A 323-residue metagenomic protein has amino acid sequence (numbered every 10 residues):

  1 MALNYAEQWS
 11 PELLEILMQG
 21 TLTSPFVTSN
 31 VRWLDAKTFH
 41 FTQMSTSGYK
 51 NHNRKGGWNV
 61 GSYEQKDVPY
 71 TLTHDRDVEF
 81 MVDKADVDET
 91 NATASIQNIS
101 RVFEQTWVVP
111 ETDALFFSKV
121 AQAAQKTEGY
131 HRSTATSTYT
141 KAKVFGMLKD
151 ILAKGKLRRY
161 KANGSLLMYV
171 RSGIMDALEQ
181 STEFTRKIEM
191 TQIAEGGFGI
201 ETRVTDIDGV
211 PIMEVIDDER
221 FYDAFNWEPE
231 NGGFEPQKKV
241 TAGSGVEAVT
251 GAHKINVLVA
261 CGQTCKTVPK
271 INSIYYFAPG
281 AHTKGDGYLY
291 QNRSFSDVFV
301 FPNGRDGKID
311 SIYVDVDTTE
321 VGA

Functional and structural regions predicted by a protein language model:
M1-T73, D306, S311-A323: N-terminal "assembly arms/tails" that initiate or stabilize quaternary assembly in self-assembling proteins
L3-E7, L17, T21, P25 (+5 more regions): Signature of extracytoplasmic/envelope-associated structural regions
D35, F39-H40, K156-K270: Extended oligomerization regions of viral-like shell subunits
Y49-H52, A177-Q180, F301: Short helix/loop capping segments that flank catalytic or ligand/cofactor-binding pockets
D67-T90: Short acidic, glycine/tyrosine-flanked loop/strand segments centered on an H-E-D-like triad
R76-D77, V102-E104, Y290: Oligomerization/assembly interface segments of phage tail-like spikes and tubes
V87-K161, S172-I174, E179, S311-A323: Alpha-helical scaffold segments that mediate packing/assembly in large oligomeric complexes
Q237-A323: Extended, compositionally biased alpha-helical segments that mediate assembly or anchoring
